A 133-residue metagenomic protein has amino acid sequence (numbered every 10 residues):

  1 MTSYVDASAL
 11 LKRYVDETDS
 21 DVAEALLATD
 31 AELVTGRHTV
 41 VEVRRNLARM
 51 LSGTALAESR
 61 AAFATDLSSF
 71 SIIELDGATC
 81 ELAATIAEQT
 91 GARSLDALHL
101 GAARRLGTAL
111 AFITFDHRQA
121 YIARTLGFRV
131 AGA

Functional and structural regions predicted by a protein language model:
M1, D30-L33, S68-S71, G107-A111: Short active-site oxyanion
M1-T35, T39, M50-A61, F128: Short, well-structured N-terminal submotif of metal-dependent ribonuclease cores
V5-D6, T35, A92-R93, F115-D116 (+1 more regions): Histidine- and aromatic-rich ligand-binding microenvironments
R13-Y14, N46, I122-A123: Residues that scaffold the ATP/ADP-binding catalytic core of kinase and kinase-like folds
V22, E42, L82, Y121-I122: Phosphate- and divalent-cation-binding pockets in alpha/beta enzyme and binding domains that engage nucleotide-derived
V41-I73, A78-A84: Active-site-proximal, substrate-binding regions of enzyme catalytic domains and RNA-binding/basic surfaces
S71-Y121, F128: Active-site neighborhoods of divalent-metal-dependent phosphate/nucleic-acid chemistry enzymes
